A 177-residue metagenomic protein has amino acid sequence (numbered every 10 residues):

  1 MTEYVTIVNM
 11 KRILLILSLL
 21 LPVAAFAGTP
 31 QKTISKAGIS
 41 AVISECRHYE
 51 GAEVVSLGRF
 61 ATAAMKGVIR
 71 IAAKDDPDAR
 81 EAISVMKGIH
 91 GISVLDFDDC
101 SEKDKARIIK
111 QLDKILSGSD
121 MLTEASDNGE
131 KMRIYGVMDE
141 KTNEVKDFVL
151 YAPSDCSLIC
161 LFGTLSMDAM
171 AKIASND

Functional and structural regions predicted by a protein language model:
M1-I13: Positively charged n-region of N-terminal signal peptides that target proteins for export
I13-P22: Sec-dependent N-terminal signal peptides
A25-P30: Boundary at the C-terminal end of the N-terminal hydrophobic targeting segment
K32-K105: Early exported N-terminus immediately downstream of N-terminal targeting peptides
Y49-A52, K87-I89, D127-K131, N143-V145: Extracytoplasmic
I109-E140: Short Gly/Thr-rich strand-loop-strand
V137-M167: A short, solvent-exposed beta-edge/loop patch
M167-D177: A recognition module on extended beta-rich or small alphabeta surfaces enriched in W/G with H and D/E
